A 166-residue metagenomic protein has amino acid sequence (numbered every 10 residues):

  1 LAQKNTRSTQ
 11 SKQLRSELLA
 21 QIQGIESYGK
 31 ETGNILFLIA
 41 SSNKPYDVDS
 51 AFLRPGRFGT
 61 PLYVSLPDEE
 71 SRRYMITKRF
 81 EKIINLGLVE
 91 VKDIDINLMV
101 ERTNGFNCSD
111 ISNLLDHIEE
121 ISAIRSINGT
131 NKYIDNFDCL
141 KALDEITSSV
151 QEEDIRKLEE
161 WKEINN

Functional and structural regions predicted by a protein language model:
L1-V100, F106: Walker A/P-loop NTP-binding motif of AAA+ ATPase domains
R15, S112-L115: Hydrophobic face of alpha-helices
I39, N97-N113, A123-N166: C-terminal engagement/docking regions of AAA+ P-loop ATPases
H117-I121: Amphipathic alpha-helical interface segments
